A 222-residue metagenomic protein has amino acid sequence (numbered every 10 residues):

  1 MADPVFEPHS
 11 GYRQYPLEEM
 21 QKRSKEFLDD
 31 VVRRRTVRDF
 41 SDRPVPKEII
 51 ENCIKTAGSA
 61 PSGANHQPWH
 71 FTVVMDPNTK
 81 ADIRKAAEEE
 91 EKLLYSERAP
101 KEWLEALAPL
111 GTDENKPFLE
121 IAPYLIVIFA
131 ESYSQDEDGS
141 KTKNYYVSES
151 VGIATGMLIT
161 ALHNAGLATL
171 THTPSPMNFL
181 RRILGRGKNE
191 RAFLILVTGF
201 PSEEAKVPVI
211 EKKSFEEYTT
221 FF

Functional and structural regions predicted by a protein language model:
M1-V37, S41-E51, K85, L93 (+1 more regions): N-terminal accessory segments that position/regulate proteins before the catalytic core
A2-R23, D113, R191-F222: C-terminal helix-cap and adjacent tail motif
V31, C53-A57, L196: Short alpha-helical scaffolding segments that buttress acidic/His motifs in well-ordered protein cores
R34, K55-G58, I126, S132-I183: Small-aliphatic-rich amphipathic alpha-helix that forms the alpha element of a beta-alpha
T56-G58, P109-E114, L180-R182, A205: Glycine-rich, charged/polar anion/phosphate-binding loops that engage phosphate groups from diverse ligands
G58-N65: Glycine-rich phosphate/pyrophosphate-binding beta-alpha loops
Q67, V73-V151: Glycine/small-residue-rich phosphate/adenosyl-binding loop
L180-F193: Short, electropositive alpha-helical surface patch
